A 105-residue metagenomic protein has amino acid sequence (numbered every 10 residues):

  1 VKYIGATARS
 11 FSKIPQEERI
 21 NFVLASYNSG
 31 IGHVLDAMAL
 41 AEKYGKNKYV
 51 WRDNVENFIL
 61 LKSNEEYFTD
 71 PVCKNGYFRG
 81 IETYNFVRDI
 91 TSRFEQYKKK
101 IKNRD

Functional and structural regions predicted by a protein language model:
V1-K2, I90: Substrate-binding/active-site groove segments that recognize and process beta-1,4-linked N-acetyl-hexosamine
I4-R9, G32-D36: Extracytoplasmic/secreted cell-surface and envelope-processing proteins
T7-E18: Short helix/loop segment immediately N-terminal to the Walker
E18-Q96: Catalytic and substrate-binding regions of cell-wall glycan-acting enzymes that process beta-1,4-linked
Y97-K102: A cross-kingdom marker for long, charged
D105: An acidic, gly/pro-interrupted, aromatic-rich
